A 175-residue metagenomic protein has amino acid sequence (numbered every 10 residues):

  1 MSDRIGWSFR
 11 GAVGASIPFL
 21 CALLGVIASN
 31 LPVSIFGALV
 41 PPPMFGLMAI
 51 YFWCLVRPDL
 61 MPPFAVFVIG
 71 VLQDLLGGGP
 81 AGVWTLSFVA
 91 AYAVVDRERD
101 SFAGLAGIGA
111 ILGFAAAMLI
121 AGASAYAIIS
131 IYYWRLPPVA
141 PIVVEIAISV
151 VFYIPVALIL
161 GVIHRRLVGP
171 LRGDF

Functional and structural regions predicted by a protein language model:
M1-F175: Terminal, non-globular segments
